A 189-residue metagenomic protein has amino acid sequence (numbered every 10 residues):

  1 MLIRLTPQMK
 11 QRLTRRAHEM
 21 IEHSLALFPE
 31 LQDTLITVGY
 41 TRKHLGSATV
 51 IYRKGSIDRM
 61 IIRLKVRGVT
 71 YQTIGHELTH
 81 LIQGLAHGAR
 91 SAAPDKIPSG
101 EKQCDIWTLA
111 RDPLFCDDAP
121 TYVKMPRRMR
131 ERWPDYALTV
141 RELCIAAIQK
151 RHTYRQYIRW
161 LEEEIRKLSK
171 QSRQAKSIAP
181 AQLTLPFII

Functional and structural regions predicted by a protein language model:
M1-R67: Auxiliary, metal-adjacent structural segments of Zn-dependent hydrolase domains
I3-L5, Y71, A137: Non-catalytic architectural context of zinc metalloproteases
D58-I74, P94-P98: Short pre-active-site segment immediately N-terminal to the catalytic Zn-binding motif
Q72-L85: Active-site recognition of the HExxH zinc-binding catalytic motif
G84-D95: Substrate-binding clefts and substrate-entry loops adjacent to catalytic sites of polymer-processing enzymes acting on
P94-R128: Post-HExxH zinc-binding segment in Zn-dependent metallohydrolases
L114-I189: Long, well-structured alpha-helical subdomains associated with metal-dependent extracellular/ecto-lumenal hydrolases
